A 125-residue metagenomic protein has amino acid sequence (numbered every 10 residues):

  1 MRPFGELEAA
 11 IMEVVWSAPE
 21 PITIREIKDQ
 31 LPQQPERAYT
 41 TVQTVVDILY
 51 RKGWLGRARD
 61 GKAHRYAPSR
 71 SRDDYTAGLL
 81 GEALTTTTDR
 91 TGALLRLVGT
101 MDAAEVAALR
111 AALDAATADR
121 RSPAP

Functional and structural regions predicted by a protein language model:
P3-L7, D60-L79: Short, cationic-aromatic polyanion-contact patches
A9-V14, E26: Pre-recognition alpha-helix immediately N-terminal to the DNA-recognition helix within helix-turn-helix or winged-helix
S17-T23, E36: Short capping segments at the starts of secondary-structure elements
P21-L31: Short acidic, hydrophobic short linear motifs in intrinsically disordered regions
Q43-D47: Short, hydrophobic-biased segments on the C-terminal half of alpha helices that form "recognition helices"
G53: Glycine-centered, phosphate/nucleic-acid-interacting loop/turn motifs that mediate DNA/RNA or nucleotide
R57: Short beta-strand "wing" residues that participate in macromolecule-binding interfaces
G78-R120: Amphipathic alpha-helical dimerization/coiled-coil segments that flank or bridge DNA-binding/regulatory modules
